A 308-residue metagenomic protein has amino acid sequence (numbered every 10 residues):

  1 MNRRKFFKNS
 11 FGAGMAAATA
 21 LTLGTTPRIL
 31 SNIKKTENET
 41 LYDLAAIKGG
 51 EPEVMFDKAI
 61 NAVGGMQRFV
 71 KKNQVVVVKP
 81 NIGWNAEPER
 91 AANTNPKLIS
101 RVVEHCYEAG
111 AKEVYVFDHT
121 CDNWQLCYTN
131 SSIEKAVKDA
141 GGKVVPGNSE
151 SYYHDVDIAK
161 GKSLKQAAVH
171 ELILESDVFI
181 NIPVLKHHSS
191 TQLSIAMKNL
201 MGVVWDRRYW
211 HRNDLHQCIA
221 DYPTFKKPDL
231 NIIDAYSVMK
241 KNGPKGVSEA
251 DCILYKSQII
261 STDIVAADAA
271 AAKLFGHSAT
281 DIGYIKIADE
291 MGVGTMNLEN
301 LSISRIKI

Functional and structural regions predicted by a protein language model:
M1-I308: N-terminal and secondary-structure boundary signal
